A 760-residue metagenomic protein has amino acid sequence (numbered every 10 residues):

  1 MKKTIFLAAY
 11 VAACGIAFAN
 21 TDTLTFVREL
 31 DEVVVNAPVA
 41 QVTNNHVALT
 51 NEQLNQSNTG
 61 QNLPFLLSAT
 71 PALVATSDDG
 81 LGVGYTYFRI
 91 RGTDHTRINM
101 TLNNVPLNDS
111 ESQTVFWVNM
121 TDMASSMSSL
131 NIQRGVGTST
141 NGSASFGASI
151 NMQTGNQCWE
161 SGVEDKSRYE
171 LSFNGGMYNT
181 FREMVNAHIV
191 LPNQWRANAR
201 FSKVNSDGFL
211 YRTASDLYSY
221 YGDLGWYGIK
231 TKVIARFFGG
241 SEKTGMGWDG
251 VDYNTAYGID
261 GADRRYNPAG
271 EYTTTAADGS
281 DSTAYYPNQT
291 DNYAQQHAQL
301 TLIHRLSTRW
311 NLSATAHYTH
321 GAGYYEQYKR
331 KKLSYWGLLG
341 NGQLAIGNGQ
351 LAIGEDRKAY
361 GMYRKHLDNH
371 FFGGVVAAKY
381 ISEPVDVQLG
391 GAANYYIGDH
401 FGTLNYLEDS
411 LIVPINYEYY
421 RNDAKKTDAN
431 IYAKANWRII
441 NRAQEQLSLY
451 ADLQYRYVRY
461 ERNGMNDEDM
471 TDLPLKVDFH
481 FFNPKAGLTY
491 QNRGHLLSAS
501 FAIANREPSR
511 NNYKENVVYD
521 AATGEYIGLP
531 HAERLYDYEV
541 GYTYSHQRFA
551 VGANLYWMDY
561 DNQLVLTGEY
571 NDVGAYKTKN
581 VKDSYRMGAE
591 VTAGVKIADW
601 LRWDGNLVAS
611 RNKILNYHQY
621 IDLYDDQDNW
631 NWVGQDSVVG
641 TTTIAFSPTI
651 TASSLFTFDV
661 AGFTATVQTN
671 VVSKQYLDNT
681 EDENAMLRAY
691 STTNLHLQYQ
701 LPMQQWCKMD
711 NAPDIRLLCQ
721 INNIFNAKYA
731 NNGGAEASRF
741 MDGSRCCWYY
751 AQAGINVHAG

Functional and structural regions predicted by a protein language model:
F6, F238, A284, A435-N436 (+4 more regions): Conserved C-terminal beta-signal and adjacent last beta-strands/turns of outer-membrane beta-barrel proteins
N20-Q56, H95: Short, acidic, small-residue-rich periplasmic hinge/interaction motif at the N-terminus of Gram-negative outer-membrane
P64-P106, S128: Extracytoplasmic beta-strand/coil segments of soluble accessory domains associated with Gram-negative outer-membrane
P106-V136: Short acidic/polar hinge/loop motifs at secondary-structure boundaries that mediate gating or recognition
S139, A148-I189, R200-Y211, A424 (+1 more regions): Short strand-turn segments of transmembrane beta-barrel domains in outer membranes, especially the first one or two
G175-N205, L210-G247, Y293, A298-R309: Transmembrane beta-barrel wall of Gram-negative outer-membrane proteins
Y457-N466, K476, Y490-E539, A550 (+5 more regions): Surface-exposed extracellular loop regions of Gram-negative outer-membrane beta-barrel proteins, predominantly
W557-D559, K577-N679: Gram-negative outer-membrane beta-barrel transporters
